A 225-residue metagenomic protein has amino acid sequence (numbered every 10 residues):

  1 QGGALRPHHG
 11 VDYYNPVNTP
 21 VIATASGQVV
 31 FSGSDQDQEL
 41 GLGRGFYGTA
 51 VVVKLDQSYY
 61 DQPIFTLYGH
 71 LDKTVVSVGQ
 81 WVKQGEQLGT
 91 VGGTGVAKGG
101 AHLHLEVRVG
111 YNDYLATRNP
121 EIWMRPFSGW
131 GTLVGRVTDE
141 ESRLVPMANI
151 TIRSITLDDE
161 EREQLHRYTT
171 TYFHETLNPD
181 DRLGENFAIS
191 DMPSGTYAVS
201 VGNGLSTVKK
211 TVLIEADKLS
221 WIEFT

Functional and structural regions predicted by a protein language model:
G2-G43, R108-G110, P120-S128: Short, glycine/small-residue-enriched coil/turn segments at secondary-structure junctions
P20-S32, V76-V91: Short, well-structured beta-strand-loop connectors
T24-V75, A101-H102, E106: Zn2+-dependent peptidoglycan hydrolase active-site motif and core
G41-L55, Q80-W130: Conserved, short, structured surface segments that act as functional micro-motifs
G131-D139: A short, amphipathic beta-strand motif
D139-T171: Short, ordered, surface-exposed loop/turn motifs in non-cytosolic proteins
F173-A198, G202-L205: Short Pro-Gly-centered beta-turn/loop motif in secreted/extracellular proteins
M192, G202-T225: Structured interaction patches on ligand/partner-binding surfaces of diverse proteins
